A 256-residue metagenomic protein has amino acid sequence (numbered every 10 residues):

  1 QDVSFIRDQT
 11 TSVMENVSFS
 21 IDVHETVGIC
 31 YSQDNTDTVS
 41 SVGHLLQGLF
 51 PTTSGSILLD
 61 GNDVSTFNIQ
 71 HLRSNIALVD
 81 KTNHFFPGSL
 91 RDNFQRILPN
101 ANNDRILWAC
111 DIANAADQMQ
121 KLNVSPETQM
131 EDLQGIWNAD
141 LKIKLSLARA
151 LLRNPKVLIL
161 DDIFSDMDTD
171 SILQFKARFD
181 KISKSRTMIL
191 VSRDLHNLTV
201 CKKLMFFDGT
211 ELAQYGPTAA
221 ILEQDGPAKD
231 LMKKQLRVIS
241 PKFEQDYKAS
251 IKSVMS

Functional and structural regions predicted by a protein language model:
L46-Q47: Helix-to-loop junction immediately C-terminal to a conserved catalytic motif
T52, L58, F86, A116-R149 (+4 more regions): ABC-fold ATPase nucleotide-binding domain signature/coupling loops
G55-N62, L72: Conserved ABC transporter NBD signature motif
L58, R91-D132, K176-A177, S185: ABC ATPase nucleotide-binding domain helical subdomain, centered on the C-loop/LSGGQ "ABC signature"
K121-L122, A177, S185, D194 (+1 more regions): C-terminal portion of ABC ATPase nucleotide-binding domains
L152-K156, S185: A short, proline-enriched helix->beta-strand linker immediately N-terminal to the Walker B motif in ABC-type P-loop
L158-D162: Catalytic Walker B motif of ABC-type/P-loop ATPase nucleotide-binding domains
